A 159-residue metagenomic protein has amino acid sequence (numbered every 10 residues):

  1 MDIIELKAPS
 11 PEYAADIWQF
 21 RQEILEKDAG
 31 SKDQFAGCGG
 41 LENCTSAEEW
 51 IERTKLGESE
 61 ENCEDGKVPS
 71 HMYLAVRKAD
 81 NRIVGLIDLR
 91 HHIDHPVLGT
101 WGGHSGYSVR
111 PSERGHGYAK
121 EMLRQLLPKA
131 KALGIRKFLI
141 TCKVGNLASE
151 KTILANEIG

Functional and structural regions predicted by a protein language model:
M1-H104: GNAT-family acyltransferases
E5, G106-S108, L139-T141: Short aromatic/hydrophobic contact patches that present stacked aromatics for nucleic-acid/ligand binding
N81, G117, G134, N146: Conserved G/P- and acidic residue-centered "switch" motifs that form tight phosphate/ATP-binding loops in soluble
Y107-H116, G145: Active-site acidic-Proline motif in GNAT/NAT acetyltransferases
E113, G117-Q125: Conserved acetyl-CoA pyrophosphate-binding loop and the N-cap/start of the following alpha-helix in GNAT-like
K120, V144-G159: Conserved active-site alpha-helix within GNAT-family acetyltransferase domains
A130-T141: Conserved GNAT acetyl-CoA-binding A-motif
